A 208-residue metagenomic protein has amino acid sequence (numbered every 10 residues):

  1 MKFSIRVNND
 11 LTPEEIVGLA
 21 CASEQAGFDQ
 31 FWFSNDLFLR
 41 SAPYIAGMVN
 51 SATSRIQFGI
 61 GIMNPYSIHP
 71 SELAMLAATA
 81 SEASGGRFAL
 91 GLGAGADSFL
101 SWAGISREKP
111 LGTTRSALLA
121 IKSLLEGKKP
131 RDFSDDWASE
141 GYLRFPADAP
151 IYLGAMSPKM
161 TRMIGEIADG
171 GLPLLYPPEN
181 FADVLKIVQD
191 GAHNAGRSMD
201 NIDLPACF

Functional and structural regions predicted by a protein language model:
M1-F208: Active-site-adjacent structural elements that line small-molecule/cofactor binding pockets in enzymes
